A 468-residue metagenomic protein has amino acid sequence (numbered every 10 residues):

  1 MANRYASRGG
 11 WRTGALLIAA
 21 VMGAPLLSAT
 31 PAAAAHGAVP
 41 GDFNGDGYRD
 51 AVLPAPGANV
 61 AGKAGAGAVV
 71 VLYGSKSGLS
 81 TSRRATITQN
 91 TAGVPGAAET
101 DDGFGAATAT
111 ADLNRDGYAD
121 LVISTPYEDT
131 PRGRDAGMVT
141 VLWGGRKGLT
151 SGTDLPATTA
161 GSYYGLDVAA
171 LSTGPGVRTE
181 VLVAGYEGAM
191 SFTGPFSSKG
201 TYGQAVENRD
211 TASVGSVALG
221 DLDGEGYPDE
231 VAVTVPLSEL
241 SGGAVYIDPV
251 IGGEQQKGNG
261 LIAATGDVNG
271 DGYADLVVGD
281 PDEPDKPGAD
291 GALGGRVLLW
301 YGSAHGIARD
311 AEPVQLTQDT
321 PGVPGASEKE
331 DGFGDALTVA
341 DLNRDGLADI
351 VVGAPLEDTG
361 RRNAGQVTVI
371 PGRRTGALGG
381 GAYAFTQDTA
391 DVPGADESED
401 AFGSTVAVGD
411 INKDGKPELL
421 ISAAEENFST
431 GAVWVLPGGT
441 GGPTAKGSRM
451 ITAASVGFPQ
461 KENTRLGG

Functional and structural regions predicted by a protein language model:
A2-G37, Y73-G103, V141-Y163, D167 (+5 more regions): Blade-edge motifs of beta-propeller repeat domains
A35-R49, P54, G105-Y118, G165-G174 (+5 more regions): Beta-propeller blade termini
G45-P54, R115-P126, P175-A184, G224-V233 (+3 more regions): Acidic/hydrophobic-patterned starts of short beta strands in beta-sheet-rich repeat architectures
A51-L53, V69-L72, I87, F104 (+16 more regions): Hydrophobic strand positions within the blades of repeat-based beta-sheet folds
G57-G62, Y127-R132, G188-M190, V235-L240 (+3 more regions): Short glycine/acidic-enriched loop and turn motifs that connect beta-strands
A64-A68, T81, D120, G133-M138 (+8 more regions): A detector of repeated loop/turn-to-beta-strand junctions in beta-rich toroidal repeat architectures
G103-A106, T110-N114, Y118-E128, G133-G145 (+2 more regions): Mobile, glycine-rich extracellular loop/lid and propeptide segments that shape or gate substrate/ligand access
G334, A348, D400-P437, T464-G468: Extracellular low-complexity, Gly/Ser/Thr-rich intrinsically disordered linkers and protease-sensitive activation/hinge
